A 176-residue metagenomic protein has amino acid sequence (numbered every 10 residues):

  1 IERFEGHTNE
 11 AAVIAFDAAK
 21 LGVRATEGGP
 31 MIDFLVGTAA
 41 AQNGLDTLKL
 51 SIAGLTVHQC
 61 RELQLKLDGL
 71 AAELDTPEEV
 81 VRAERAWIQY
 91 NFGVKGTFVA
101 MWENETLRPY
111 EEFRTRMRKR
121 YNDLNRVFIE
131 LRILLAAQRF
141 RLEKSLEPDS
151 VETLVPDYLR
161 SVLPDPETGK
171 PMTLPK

Functional and structural regions predicted by a protein language model:
I1-K176: Short acidic linear motifs
